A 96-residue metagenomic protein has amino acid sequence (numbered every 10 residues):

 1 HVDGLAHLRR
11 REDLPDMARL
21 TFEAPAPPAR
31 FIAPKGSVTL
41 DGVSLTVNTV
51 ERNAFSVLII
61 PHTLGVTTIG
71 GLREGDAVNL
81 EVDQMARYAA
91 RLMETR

Functional and structural regions predicted by a protein language model:
H1-R96: Conserved loop->alpha-helix
